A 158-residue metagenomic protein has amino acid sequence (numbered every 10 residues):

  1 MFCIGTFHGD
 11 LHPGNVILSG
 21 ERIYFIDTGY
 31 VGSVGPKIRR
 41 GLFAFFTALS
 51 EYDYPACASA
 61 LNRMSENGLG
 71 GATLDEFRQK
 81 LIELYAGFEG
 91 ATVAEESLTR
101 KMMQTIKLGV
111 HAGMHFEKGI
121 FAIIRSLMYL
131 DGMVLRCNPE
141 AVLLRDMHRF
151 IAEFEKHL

Functional and structural regions predicted by a protein language model:
M1-L158: Conserved catalytic cores of large enzyme domains
